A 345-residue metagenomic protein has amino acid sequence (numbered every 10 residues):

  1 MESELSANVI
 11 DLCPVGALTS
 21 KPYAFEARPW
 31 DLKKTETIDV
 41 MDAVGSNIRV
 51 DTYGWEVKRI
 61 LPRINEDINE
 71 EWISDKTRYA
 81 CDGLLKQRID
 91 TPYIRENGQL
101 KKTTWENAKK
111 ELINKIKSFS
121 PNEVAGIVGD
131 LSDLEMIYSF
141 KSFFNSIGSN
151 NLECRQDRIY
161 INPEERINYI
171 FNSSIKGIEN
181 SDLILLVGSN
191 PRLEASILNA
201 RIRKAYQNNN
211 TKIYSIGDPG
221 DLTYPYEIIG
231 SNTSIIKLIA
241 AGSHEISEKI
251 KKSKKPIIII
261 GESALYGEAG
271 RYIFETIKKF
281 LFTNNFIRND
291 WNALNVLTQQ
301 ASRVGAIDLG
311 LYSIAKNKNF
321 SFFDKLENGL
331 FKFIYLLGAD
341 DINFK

Functional and structural regions predicted by a protein language model:
E2-S6, I10, G16-K345: Catalytic alpha/large subunits of respiratory electron-transfer oxidoreductases, centered on bis-MGD molybdoenzymes
